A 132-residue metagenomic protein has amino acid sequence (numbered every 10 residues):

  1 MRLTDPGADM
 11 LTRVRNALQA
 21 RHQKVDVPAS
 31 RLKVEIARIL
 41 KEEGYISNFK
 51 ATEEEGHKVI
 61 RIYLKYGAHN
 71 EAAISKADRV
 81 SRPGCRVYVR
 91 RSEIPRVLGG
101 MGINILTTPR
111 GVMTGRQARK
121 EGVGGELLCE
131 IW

Functional and structural regions predicted by a protein language model:
M1-W132: Core subunits and conserved enzymes of cellular information-processing and envelope-translocation systems across
